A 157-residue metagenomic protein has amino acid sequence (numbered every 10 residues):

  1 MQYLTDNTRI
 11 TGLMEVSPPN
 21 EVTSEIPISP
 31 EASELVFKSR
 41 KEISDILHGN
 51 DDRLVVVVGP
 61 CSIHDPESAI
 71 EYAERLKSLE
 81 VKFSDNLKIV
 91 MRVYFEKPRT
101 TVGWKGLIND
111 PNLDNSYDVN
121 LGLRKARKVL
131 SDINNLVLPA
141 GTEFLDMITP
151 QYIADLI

Functional and structural regions predicted by a protein language model:
Q2-D6, N86-I157: Active-site-facing alpha/beta catalytic cores
N7-N50: N- or domain-start disorder-to-order transition segments that initiate the globular core
A32-I43, L79-V90, E96, S131: N-terminal beta-rich core of secreted/periplasmic extracellular enzymes
H48, H64, K105-I108: Generic, ordered loop/turn and secondary-structure boundary motif
H48-N50, V81, I133-N134: Solvent-exposed alpha-helices and their adjacent loops that cap or buttress functional pockets in soluble metabolic
G59: Conserved, mostly hydrophobic/aromatic
I63-F83, S116-K128: Glycine-rich anion/phosphate-binding loops
